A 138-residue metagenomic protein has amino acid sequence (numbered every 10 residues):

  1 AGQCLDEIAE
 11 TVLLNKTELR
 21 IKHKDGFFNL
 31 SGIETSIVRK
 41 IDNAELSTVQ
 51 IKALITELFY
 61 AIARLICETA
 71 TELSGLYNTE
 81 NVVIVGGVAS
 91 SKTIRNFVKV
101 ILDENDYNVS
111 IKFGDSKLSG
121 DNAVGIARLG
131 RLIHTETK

Functional and structural regions predicted by a protein language model:
A1-V49, L132, E136-K138: A short helix-loop
A9, S74, L102: Conserved hydrophobic residues forming the short capping helix/wall of the S-adenosyl-L-methionine
V12, L73, Y77, I126 (+1 more regions): Short alpha-helical scaffold segments that flank and stabilize functional sites
D25-S31, S36-V83: Adenine-nucleotide phosphate-binding core of ATP-dependent small-molecule kinases
T79-V98: Glycine-rich phosphate-binding loops at beta-strand->alpha-helix junctions
V82, V98-I126: Conserved phosphate-binding/catalytic loops in two-lobed NTP-binding clefts
T93, L118-T135: Claisen-condensing/thiolase-fold acyl-transfer catalytic domains that form or cleave C-C bonds in fatty acid
